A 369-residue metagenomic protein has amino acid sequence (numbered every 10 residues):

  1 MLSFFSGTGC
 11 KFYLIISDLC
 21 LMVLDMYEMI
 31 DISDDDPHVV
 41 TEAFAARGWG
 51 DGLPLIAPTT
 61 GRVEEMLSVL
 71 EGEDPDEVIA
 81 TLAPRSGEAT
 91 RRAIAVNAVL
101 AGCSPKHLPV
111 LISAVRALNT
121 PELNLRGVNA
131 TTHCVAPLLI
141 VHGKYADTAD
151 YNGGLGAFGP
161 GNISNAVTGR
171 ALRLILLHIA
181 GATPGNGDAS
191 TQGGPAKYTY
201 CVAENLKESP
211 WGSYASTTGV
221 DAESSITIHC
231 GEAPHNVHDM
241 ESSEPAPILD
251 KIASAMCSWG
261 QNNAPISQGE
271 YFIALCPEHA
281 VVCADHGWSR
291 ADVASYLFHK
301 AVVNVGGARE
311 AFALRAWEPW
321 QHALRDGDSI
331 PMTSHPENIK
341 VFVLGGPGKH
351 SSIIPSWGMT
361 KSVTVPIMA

Functional and structural regions predicted by a protein language model:
L2-S3, A95: Exposed boundary/loop context
F4-F5, F12-Y13: Aromatic (phenylalanine/tyrosine) cluster motif
I16-S17: Residues marking helix boundaries in flexible regions
V23-A369: Non-transmembrane, aqueous-exposed alpha-helical and coiled segments at domain scale
